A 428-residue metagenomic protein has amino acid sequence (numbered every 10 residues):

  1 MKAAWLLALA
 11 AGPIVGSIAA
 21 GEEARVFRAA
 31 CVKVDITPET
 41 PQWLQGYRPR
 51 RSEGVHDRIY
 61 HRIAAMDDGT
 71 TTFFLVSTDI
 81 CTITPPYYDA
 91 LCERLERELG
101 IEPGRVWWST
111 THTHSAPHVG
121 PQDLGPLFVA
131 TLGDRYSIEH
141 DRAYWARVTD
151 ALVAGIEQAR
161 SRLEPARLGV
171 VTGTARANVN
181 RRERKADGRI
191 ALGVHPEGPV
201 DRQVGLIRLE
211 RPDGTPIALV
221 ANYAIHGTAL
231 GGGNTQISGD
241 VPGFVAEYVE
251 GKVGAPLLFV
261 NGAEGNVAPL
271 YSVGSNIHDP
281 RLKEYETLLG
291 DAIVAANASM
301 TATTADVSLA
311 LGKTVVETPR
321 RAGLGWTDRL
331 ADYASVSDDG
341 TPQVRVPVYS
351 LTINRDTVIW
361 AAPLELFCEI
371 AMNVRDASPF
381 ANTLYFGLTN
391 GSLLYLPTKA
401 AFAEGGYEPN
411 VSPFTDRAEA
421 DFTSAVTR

Functional and structural regions predicted by a protein language model:
A4-I14: Bacterial N-terminal signal peptides
G16-E22: Signal peptide processing junction and immediate N-terminal pro/mature segment of secreted/exported proteins
E22-S109, T113-L258, G262-E264, L270-V273 (+3 more regions): Conserved beta-alpha junction segments in alpha/beta enzyme cores
L289: Anionic-ligand-binding alpha/beta catalytic cores of soluble enzymes and soluble regulatory domains that recognize
